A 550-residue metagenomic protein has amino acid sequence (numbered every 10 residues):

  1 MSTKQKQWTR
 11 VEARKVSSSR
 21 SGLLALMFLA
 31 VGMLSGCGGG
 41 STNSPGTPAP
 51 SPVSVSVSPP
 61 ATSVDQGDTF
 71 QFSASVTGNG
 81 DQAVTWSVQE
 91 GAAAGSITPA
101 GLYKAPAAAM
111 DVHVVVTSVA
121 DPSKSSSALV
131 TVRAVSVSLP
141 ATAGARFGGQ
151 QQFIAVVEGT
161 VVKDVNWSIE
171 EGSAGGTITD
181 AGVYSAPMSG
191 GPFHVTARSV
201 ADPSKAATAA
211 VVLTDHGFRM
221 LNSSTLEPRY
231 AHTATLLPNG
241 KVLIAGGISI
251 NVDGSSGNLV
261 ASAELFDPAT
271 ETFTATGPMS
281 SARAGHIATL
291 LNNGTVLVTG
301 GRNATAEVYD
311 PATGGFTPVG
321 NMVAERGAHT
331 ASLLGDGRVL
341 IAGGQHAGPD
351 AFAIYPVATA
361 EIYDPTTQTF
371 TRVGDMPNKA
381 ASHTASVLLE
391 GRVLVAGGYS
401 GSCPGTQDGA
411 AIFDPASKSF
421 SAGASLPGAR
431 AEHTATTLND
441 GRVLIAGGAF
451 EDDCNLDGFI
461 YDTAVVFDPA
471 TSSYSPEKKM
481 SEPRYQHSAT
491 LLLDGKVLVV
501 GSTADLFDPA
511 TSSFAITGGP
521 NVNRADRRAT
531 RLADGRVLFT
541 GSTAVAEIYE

Functional and structural regions predicted by a protein language model:
K4-L24: Bacterial N-terminal signal peptides that target proteins for export
L26-S56, P122, L129, P203 (+1 more regions): Bacterial Sec-dependent N-terminal signal peptides
S51-V53, V132-V137, L213-G217: Extracellular interdomain linker/stem segments of modular secreted and single-pass surface proteins
S58-N79, L139-V161: Solvent-exposed, low-complexity, repeat-rich "mucin-like" stalks and linkers
S87-L102, S168-V183: Low-complexity "stalk/linker" and mucin-like segments enriched in Ser/Thr/Pro/Ala/Gly
G101-A108, G182-G190: Solvent-exposed segments in extracellular or luminal domains encompassing
A109-D121, G190-D202: A short beta-strand micro-motif common to beta-rich folds, especially ectodomain repeats
Q152, T214-E550: Kelch-like beta-propeller repeat domains
